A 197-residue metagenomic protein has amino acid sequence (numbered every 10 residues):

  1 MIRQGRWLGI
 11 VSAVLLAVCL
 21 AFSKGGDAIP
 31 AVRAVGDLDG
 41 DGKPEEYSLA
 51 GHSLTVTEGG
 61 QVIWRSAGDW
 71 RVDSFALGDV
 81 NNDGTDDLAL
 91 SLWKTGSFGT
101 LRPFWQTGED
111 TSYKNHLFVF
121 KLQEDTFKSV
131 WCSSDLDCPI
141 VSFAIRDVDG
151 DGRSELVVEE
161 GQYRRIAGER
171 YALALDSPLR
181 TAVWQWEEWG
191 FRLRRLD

Functional and structural regions predicted by a protein language model:
I2-D197: Beta-propeller-forming repeat regions
